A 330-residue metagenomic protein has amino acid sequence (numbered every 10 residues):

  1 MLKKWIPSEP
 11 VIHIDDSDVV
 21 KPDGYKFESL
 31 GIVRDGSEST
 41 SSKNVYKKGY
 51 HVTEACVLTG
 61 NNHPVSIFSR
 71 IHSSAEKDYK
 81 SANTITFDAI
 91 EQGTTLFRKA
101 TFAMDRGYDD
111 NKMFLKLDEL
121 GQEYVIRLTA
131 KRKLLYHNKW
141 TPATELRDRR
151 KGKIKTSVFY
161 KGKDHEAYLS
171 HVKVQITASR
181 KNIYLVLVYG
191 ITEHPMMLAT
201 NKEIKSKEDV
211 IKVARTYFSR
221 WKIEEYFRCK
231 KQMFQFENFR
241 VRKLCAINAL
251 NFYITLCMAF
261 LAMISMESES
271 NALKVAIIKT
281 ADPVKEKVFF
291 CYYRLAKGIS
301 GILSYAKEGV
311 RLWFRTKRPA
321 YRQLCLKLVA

Functional and structural regions predicted by a protein language model:
M1-G60, S170-K173: Active-site-proximal, Lys/Arg-enriched surface segment that forms a nucleic-acid-binding/basic interface patch
I6-P10, K21, Y25, L58-A330: Single, function-defining residue in the core of a domain
